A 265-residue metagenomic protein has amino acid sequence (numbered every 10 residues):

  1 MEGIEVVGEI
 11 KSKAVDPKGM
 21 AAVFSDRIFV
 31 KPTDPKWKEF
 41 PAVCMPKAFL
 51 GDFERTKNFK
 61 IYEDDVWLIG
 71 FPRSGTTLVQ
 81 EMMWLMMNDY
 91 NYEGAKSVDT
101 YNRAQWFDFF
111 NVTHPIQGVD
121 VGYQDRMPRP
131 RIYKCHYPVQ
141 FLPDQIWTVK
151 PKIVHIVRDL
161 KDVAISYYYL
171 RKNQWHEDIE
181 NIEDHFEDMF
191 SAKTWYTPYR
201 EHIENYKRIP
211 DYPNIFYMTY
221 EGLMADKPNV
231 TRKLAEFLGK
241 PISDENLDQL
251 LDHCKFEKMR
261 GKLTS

Functional and structural regions predicted by a protein language model:
E2-M218, P228, E245: PAPS-dependent sulfotransferase catalytic domain
D89, V230-P241: Non-catalytic, well-ordered alpha-helical segments in soluble enzyme domains
A95, G239-Q249, M259: Short, surface-exposed acidic
E221, D248-L251: An alpha-helix initiation/capping motif
L223-D226: Acidic, metal-coordinating catalytic cores used for nucleic-acid/nucleotide bond scission and strand-transfer chemistry
L251-S265: PAPS-dependent sulfotransferase catalytic core
